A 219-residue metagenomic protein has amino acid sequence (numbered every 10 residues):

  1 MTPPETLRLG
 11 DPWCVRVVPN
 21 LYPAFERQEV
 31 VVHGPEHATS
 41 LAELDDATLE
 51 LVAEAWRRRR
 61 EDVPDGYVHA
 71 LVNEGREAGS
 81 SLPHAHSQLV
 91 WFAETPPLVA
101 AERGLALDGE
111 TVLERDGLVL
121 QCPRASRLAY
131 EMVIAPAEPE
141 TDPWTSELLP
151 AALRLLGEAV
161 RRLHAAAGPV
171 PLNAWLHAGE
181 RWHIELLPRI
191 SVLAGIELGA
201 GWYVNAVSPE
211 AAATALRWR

Functional and structural regions predicted by a protein language model:
M1-R219: HIT superfamily nucleotide-processing domains
